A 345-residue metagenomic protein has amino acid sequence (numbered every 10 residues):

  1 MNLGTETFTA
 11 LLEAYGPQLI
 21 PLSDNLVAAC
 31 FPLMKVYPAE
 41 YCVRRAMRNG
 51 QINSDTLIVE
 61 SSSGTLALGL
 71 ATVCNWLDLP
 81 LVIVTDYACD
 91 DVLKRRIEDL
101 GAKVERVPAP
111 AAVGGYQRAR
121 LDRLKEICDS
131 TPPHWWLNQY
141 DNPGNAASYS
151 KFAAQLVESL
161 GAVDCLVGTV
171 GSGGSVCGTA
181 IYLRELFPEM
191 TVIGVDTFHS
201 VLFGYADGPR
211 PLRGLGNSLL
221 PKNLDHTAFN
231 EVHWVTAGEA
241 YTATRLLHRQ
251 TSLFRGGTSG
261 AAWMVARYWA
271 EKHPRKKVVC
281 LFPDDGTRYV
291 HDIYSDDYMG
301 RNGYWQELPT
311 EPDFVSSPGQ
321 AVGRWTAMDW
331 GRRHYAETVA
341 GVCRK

Functional and structural regions predicted by a protein language model:
M1-K345: PLP-dependent amino-acid enzyme catalytic core
